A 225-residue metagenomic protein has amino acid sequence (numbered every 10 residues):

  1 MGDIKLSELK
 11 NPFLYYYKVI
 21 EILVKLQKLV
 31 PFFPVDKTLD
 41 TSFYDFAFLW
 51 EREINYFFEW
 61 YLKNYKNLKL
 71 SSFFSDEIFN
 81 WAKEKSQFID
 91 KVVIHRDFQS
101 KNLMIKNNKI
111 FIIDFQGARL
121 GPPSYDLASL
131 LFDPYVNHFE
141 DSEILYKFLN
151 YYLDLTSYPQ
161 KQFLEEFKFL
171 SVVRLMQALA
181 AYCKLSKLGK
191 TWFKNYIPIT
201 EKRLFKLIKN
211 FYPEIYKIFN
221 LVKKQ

Functional and structural regions predicted by a protein language model:
M1-R52, Q87-F88: ATP-binding pocket architecture of kinase catalytic cores
P12-Y15, L68-S71, F163-K168, G189-F193 (+1 more regions): Residue-level recognition of alpha-helical structural elements
Y16-V19, W50, F74-S75, L145 (+2 more regions): Hydrophobic packing residues in well-ordered alpha-helices of helical domains and bundles
L26-Q27, N80-L127, H138: Active-site acidic catalytic loop and adjacent metal/ATP-binding pocket of ATP-dependent phosphoryl transfer enzymes
T41-A82: Active-site catalytic-loop/activation-segment of kinase and kinase-like phosphoryl-transfer enzymes
F43-D45, Q160-S171: All-alpha amphipathic helical-bundle segments outside canonical DNA-binding/catalytic cores that form hydrophobic
N55-Y65, P123-Y158, V172-K190, T200-I208: Active-site activation/catalytic loop segments of kinase-like enzymes and analogous catalytic loops in related
T191-Q225: Regulatory N- and C-terminal appendages and interdomain linkers associated with kinase/kinase-like NTP transferase
